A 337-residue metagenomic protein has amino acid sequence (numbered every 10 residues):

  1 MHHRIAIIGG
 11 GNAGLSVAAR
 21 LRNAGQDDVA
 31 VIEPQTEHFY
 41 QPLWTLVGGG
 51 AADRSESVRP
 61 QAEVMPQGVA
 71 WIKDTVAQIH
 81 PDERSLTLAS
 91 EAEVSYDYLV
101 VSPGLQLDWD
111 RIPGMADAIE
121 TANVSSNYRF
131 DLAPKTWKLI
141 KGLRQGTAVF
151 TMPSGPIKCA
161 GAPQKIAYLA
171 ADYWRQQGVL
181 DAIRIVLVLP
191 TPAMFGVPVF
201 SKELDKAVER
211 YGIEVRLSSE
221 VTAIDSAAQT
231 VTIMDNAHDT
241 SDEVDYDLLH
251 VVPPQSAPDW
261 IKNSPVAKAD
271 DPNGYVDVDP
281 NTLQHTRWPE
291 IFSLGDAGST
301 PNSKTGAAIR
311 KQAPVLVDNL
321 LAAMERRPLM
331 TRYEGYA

Functional and structural regions predicted by a protein language model:
M1-A70, S154-P198: Beta1-alpha1 glycine-rich phosphate/pyrophosphate-binding loop at the start of Rossmann-like nucleotide-binding domains
M1-H3, A70-K165, L169-G178, D239 (+1 more regions): FAD-binding core/adjacent interface of flavoenzyme oxidoreductases
D28, V69-I79, E83, V94 (+2 more regions): A Rossmann-like FAD-binding core segment of flavoenzymes
V29-V31, L99, A148, I185 (+1 more regions): Hydrophobic/aromatic residues located in beta-strands of well-ordered beta-sheets within soluble catalytic
L46-G50, A118, E203-L204: Short, hinge-like loop/turn segments at secondary-structure boundaries
D117-R144, D245-K311, L321: FAD-site-proximal beta/loop scaffold in flavoenzymes
I157-K158, T300-P301, M324-R327: Short, solvent-exposed loop/turn segments at secondary-structure junctions
D172, I309-E334: Internal hydrophobic alpha-helix adjacent to the cofactor/substrate pocket in enzyme cavities
